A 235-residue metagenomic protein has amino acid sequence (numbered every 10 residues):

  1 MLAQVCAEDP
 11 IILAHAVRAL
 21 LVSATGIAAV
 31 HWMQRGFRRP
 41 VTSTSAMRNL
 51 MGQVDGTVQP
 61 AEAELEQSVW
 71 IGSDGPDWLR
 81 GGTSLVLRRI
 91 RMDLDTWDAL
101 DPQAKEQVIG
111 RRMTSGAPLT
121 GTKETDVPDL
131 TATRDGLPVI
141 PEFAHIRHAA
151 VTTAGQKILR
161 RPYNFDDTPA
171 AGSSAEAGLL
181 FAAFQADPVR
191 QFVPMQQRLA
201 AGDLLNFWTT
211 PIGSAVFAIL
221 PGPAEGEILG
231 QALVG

Functional and structural regions predicted by a protein language model:
M1-G235: Long, histidine/aromatic-enriched segments associated with O2/redox biology
